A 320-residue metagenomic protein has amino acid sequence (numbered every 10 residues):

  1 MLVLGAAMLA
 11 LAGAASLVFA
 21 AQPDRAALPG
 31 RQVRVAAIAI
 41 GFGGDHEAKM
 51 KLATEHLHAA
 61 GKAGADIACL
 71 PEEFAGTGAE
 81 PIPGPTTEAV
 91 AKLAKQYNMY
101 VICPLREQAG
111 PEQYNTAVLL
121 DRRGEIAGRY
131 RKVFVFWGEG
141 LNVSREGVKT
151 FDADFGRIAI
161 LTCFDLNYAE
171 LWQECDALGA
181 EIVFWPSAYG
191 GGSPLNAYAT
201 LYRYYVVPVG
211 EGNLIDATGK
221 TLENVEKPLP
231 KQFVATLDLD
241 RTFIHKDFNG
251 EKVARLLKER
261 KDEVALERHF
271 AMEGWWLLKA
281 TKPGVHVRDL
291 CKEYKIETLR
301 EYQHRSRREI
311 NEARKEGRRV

Functional and structural regions predicted by a protein language model:
M1-G5: N-terminal export leaders
V18-A20: Boundary at the C-terminal end of the N-terminal hydrophobic targeting segment
D24-V35, T150-A159: Beta-strand-turn-beta hairpins that frame and shape the catalytic cleft of phosphate-ester-processing enzymes
G44-R123, G190, L201: Cys-nucleophile CN-hydrolase/nitrilase-fold catalytic domain and related Cys-dependent amidase chemistry that acts on
I82-I102, L166-F270, L277-L278: CN hydrolase (nitrilase-like) catalytic-core segments centered on the catalytic cysteine and neighboring Lys/Glu
L105, T116-L119, K149, G212-I215 (+1 more regions): Short beta-strand scaffold segments in enzyme catalytic cores
Q108-L178, P186, S193-A197, L201 (+1 more regions): Active-site catalytic loop in hydrolytic enzyme cores
T242-V320: A short C-terminal boundary segment appended to hydrolase-like catalytic domains
